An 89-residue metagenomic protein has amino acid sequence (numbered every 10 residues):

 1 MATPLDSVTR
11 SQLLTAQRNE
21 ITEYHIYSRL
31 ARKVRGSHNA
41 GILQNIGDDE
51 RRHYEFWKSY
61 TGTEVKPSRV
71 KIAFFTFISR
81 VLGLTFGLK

Functional and structural regions predicted by a protein language model:
M1-K89: Non-heme di-metal
